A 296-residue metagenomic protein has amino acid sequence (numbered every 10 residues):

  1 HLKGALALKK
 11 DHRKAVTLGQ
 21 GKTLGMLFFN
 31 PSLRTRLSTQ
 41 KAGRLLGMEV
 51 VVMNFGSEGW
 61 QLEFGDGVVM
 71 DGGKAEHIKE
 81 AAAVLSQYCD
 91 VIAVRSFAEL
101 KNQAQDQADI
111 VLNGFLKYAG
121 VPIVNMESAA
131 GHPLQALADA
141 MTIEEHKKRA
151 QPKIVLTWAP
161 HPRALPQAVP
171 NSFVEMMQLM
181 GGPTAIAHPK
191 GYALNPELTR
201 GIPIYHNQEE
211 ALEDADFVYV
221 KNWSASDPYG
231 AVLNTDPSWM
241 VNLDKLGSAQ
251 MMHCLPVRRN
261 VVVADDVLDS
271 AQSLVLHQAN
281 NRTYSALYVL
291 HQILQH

Functional and structural regions predicted by a protein language model:
H1-L37, K41: Positively charged, low-complexity intrinsically disordered leader regions
L18-L24, Q151-K153, S248: Phosphate-coordination loops involved in phosphoryl transfer and adenosine-cofactor binding
F29-V51, E144-V220: Glycine-rich phosphate/diphosphate-binding loop of Rossmann-like nucleotide-binding domains
K74, K79-A83, D90-M176, H253: Anion-binding alpha/beta catalytic cores of soluble intermediary-metabolism enzymes, centered on
A119-V121, G182, D244-Q250: A short helix->loop->beta-strand "cap" motif at the edges of active sites that frequently abuts
L198-S273: Rossmann-like adenosine-cofactor binding region
D269-H296: C-terminal helix-to-coil terminal segments
